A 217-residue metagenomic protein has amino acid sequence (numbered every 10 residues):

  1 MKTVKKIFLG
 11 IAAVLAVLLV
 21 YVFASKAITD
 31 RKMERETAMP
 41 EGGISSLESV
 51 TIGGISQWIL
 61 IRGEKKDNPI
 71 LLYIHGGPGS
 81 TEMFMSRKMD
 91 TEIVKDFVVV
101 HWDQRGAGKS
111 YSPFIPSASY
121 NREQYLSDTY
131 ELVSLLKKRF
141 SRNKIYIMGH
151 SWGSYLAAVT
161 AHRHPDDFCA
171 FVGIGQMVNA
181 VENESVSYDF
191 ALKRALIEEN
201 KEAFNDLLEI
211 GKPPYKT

Functional and structural regions predicted by a protein language model:
I52-R62: A short loop-to-beta-strand scaffold at the N-terminal edge of the catalytic core in hydrolase folds
N68-G77: Short beta-strand element of the alpha/beta-hydrolase
P78-D90: The serine-hydrolase catalytic nucleophile loop
M83-F84, G106-Y120, E182: Glycine-rich "HGGG/HGxG" loop immediately N-terminal to the catalytic nucleophile of the alpha/beta-hydrolase
I93-S112: Conserved alpha/beta-hydrolase
Q124-K144: Conserved acidic catalytic loop of the alpha/beta-hydrolase fold
S154-P165: Short glycine-enriched nucleophile-adjacent loop and the immediately C-terminal alpha-helix near the catalytic center
R163-K216: A catalytic-pocket lid/entrance helix-loop region that shapes and gates access to the active site across common
